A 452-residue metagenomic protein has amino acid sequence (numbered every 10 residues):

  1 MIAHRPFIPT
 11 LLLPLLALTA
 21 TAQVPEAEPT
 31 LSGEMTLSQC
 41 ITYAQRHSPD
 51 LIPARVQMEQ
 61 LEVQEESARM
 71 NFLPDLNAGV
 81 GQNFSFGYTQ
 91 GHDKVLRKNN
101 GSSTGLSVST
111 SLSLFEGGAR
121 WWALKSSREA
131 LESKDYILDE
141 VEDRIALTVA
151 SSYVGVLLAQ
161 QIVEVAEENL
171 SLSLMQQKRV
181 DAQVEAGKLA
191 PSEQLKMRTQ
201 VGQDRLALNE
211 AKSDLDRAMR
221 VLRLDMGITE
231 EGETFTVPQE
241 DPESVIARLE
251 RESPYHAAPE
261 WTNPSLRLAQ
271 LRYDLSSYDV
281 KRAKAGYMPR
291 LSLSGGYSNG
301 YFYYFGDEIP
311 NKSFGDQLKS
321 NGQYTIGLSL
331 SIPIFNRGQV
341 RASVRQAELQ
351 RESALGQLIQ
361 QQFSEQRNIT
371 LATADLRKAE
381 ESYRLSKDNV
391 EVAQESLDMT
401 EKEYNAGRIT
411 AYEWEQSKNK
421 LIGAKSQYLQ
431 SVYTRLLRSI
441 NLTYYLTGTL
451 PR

Functional and structural regions predicted by a protein language model:
M1-L11: Bacterial N-terminal signal peptides that target proteins for export
P9-T19: Bacterial N-terminal signal peptides
A22-N77, G81, E230, V237-D279 (+3 more regions): Bacterial Sec-pathway N-terminal export signals of envelope proteins
V24-G155, L291, G295, G338-R341: Short flexible linkers and secondary-structure junctions
V24-G33, G79-L112, E240-A247, K281 (+2 more regions): Small/polar, glycine/serine/threonine/aspartate-rich low-complexity segments that form flexible
M35, R144-E260, D375, A379: Periplasmic alpha-helical coiled-coil/stalk elements that build and connect Gram-negative outer-membrane
I52-V56, R69, N100, L114-E142 (+7 more regions): Sec/SRP-type N-terminal targeting helices
L206-I228, V390-G448: Short segments within alpha-helical structural elements
